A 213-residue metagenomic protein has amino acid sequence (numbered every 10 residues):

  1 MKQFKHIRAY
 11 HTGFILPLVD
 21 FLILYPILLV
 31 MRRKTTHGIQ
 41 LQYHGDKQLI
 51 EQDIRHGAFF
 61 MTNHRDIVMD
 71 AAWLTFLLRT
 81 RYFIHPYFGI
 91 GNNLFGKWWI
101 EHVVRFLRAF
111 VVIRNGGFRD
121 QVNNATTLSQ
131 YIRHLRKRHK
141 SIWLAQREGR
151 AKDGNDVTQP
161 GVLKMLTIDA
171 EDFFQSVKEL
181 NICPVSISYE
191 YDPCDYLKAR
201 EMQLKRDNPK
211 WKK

Functional and structural regions predicted by a protein language model:
M1-A58, H64-T75, R79, E101 (+2 more regions): Membrane-anchoring hydrophobic helices of lipid-metabolizing enzymes
H56-T62, H134-L135, K140-Q146: Generic beta-sheet signal
A72-L78, Y82-W98: Carboxylate/His-rich catalytic cores and anion/metal-binding grooves
P86, V122-T126: Basic/hydrophobic alpha-helical interface regions
N92-L94, W98-A109, K140-S141, E148-K213: A cross-family acyltransferase "interaction/gating" segment
G96-I100, T127-R138: Structured alpha-helical segments in the cores of large, soluble enzyme domains
G116-G117: Polar-ligand-bearing catalytic/cofactor-coordination segments of membrane-embedded or membrane-tethered inner-membrane
